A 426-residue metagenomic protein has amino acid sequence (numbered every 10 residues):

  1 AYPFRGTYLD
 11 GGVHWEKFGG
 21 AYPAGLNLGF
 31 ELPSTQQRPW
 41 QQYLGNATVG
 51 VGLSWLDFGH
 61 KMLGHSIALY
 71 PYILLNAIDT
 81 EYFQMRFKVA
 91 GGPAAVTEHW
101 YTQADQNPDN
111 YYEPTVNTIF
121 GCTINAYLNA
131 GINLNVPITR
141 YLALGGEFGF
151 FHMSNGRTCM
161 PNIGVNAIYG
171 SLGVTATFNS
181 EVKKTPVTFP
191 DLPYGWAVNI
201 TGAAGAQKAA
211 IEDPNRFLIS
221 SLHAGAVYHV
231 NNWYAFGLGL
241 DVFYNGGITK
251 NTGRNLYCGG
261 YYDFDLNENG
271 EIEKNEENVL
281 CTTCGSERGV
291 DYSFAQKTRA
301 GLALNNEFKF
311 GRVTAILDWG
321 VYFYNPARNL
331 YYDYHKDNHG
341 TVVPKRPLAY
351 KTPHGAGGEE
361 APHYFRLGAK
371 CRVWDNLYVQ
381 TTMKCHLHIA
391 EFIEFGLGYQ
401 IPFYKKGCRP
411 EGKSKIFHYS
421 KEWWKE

Functional and structural regions predicted by a protein language model:
A1, A47-V51, L69, M85-G91 (+10 more regions): Transmembrane beta-strands of outer-membrane beta-barrel proteins
P3-L9, L32-S34, L53-G59, G91-H99 (+8 more regions): Transmembrane beta-strands of outer-membrane beta-barrel pores
G11-E16, M62-S66, H99-Q106, G156-I163 (+6 more regions): Outer-membrane beta-barrel translocator domains and adjoining extracellular loop/strand segments of Gram-negative
F18-H60, P214-K309, V313-T314: Glycine- and aromatic-enriched membrane insertion/assembly motifs of diderm outer-membrane and organelle channel
G20-L26, G45, L63-L69, F83 (+8 more regions): Residues that define the transmembrane beta-barrel architecture of outer-membrane proteins
L26-L32, P71-A77, V89-P93, L128-V136 (+8 more regions): Residues on the lipid-exposed face of transmembrane beta-strands in outer-membrane beta-barrel proteins
L28, N166-T185, A390-E426: Outer-membrane beta-barrel "beta-signal"
Q37-P39, E81-M85, V136-L144, S180-K183 (+4 more regions): Repeated loop/turn-to-beta-strand initiation elements of outer-membrane beta-barrel proteins
